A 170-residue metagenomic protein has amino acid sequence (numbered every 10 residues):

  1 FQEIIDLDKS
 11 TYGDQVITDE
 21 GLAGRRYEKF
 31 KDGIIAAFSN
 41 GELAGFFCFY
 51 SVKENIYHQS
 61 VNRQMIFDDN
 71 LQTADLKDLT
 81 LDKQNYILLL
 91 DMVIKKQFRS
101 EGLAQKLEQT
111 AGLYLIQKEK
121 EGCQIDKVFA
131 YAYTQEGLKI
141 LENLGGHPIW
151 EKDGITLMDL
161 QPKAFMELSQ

Functional and structural regions predicted by a protein language model:
F1-G21, K29, I34-H58: Short amphipathic alpha-helix that is part of the acyltransferase structural core
D8, I140-E142: Conserved active-site tyrosine of GNAT-family acetyltransferases
G33-I35, G45, N85, G154-D159: Short beta-strand micro-motifs in enzyme catalytic cores
C48-D91: Conserved acyl-donor/pantetheine-binding loop and adjacent beta-alpha core of acyl/acetyltransferases and related
N85-L88, L115-Y133: Conserved GNAT acetyl-CoA-binding A-motif
M92-R99, I125-K139, L157: Conserved beta-strand-loop-alpha-helix junction that forms the acyl-donor binding cleft
I94, S100-I116: Conserved acetyl-CoA-binding loop-helix of GNAT-fold acetyltransferases
N143-G145, W150-Q170: C-terminal "cap" of GNAT-fold acetyltransferases
